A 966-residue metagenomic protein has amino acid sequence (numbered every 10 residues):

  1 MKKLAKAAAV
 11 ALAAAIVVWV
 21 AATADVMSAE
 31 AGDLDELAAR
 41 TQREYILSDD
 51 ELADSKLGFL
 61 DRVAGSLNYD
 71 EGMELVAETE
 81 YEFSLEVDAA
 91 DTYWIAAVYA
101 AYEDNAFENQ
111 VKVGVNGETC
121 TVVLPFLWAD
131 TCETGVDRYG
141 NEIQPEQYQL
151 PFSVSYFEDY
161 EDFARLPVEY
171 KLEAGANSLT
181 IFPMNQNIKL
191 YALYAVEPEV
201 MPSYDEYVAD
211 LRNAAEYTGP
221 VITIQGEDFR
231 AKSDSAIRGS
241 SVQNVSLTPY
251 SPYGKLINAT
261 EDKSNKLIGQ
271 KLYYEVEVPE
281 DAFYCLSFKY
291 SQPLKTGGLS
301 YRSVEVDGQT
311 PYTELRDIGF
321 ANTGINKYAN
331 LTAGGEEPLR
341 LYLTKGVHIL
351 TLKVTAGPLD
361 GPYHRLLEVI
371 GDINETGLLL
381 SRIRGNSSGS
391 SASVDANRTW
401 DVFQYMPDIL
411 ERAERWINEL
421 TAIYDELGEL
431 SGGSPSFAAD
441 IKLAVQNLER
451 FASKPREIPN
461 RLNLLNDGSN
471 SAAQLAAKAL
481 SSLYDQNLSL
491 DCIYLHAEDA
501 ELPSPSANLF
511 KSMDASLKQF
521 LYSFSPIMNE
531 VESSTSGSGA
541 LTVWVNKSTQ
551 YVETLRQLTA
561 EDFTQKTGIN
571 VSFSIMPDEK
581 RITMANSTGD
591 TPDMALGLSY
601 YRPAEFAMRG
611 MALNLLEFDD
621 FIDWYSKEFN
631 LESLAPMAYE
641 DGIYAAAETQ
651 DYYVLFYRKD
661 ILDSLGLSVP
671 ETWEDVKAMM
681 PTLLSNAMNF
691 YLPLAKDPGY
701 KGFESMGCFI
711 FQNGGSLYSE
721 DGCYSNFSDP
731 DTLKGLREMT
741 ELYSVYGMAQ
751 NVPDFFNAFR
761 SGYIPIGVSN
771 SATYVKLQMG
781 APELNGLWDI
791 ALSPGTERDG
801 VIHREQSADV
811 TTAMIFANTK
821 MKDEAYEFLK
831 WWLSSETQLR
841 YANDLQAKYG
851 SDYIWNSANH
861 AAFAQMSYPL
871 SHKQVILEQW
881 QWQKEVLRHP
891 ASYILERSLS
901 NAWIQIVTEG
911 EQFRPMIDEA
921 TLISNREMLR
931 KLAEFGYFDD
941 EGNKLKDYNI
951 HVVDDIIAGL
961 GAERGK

Functional and structural regions predicted by a protein language model:
D25-I493: Extracytoplasmic
A89, E280, A781-Y853, Q881-R888: Extracytoplasmic/periplasmic substrate-recognition and gating elements
L430-G433, F437-D440, K454-L465, I493-L495 (+2 more regions): C-terminal capping/gating helix-and-loop segments adjacent to ligand/active sites or protein-protein/ligand interfaces
F520-G537, Y600-V654, K677, L683 (+3 more regions): Hinge/lid segment of periplasmic solute-binding proteins
E561-E632, D660-S668, G762-I766, M779-E783: Extracytoplasmic "Venus flytrap"/periplasmic binding protein-like
A607-G610, N630-V669, M688, L694-G722 (+4 more regions): Periplasmic solute-binding protein
D721-V752, T796: Glycine-centered hinge/linker elements that transmit conformational signals in sensory and ligand-binding systems
A791-S793, N843-I906, Y937-G965: Long, aromatic- and glycine/proline-rich binding clefts that accommodate carbohydrate-like moieties
